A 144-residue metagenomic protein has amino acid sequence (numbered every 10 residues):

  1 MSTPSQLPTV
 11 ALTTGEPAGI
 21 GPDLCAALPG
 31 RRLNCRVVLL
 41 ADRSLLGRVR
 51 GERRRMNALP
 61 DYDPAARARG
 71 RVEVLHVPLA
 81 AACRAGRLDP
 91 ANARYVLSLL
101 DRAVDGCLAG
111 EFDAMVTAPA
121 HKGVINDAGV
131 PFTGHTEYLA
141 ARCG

Functional and structural regions predicted by a protein language model:
M1-C143: Contiguous, glycine/small-aliphatic-enriched amphipathic segments in soluble metabolic enzymes
